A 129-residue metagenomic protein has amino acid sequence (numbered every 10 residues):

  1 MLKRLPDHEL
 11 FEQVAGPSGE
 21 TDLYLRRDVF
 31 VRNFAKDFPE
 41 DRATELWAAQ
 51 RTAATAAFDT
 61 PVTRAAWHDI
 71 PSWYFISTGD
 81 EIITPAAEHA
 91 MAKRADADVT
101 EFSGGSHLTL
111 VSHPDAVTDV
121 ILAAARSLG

Functional and structural regions predicted by a protein language model:
M1-R27, A54-A57, I83: Flexible "cap/lid" loop of the alpha/beta hydrolase fold
D22, T63-A66, H89-M91: Short secondary-structure boundary/capping segments
L25-D37: Helix-loop "lid/cap" segments that line or gate small-molecule binding pockets
V29, E45, A87-A90, A116 (+1 more regions): Alpha-helical elements of Rossmann-like donor-binding domains used by nucleotide-donor carbohydrate transfer enzymes
E45-A66: Active-site nucleophile elbow and catalytic-triad environment of alpha/beta-hydrolase enzymes
H68, W73-I76: Short beta-strand/loop motif that positions the catalytic acidic residue of the alpha/beta-hydrolase fold
T78-G105, V111, A123: Conserved loop-alpha-helix segment in the C-terminal half of the alpha/beta-hydrolase fold that carries the catalytic
V111-S127: Post-His helix in hydrolase/transferase enzymes
